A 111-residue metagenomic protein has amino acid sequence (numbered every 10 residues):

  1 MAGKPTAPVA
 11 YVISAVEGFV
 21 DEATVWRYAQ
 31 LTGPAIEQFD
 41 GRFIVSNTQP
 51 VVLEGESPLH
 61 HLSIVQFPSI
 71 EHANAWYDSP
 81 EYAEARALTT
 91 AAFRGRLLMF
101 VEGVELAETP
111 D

Functional and structural regions predicted by a protein language model:
M1-H61, P68-A75, E102-D111: Short S/T/G/P-rich N-terminal loop/turn motif that feeds into the first structured element of a domain
Y28, W76-S79, L88-T89: Residue-level signal for well-ordered alpha-helical positions
H61-S63, R96-L97: Generic beta-strand structural signal
A83-R94: C-terminal structural segments of small proteins and small subunits
R94-V104: A short beta-strand-loop micro-motif that forms or neighbors metal/cofactor- and ligand-binding patches at active-site
